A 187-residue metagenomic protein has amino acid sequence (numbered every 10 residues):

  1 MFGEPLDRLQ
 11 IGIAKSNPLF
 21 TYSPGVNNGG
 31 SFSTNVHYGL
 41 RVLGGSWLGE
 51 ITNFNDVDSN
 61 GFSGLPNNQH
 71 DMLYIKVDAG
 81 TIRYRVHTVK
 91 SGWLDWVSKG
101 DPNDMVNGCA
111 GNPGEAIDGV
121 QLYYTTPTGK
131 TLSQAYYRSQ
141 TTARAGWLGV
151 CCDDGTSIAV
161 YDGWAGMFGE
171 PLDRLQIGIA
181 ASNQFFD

Functional and structural regions predicted by a protein language model:
M1-D187: Lectin-type carbohydrate-recognition ectodomains
